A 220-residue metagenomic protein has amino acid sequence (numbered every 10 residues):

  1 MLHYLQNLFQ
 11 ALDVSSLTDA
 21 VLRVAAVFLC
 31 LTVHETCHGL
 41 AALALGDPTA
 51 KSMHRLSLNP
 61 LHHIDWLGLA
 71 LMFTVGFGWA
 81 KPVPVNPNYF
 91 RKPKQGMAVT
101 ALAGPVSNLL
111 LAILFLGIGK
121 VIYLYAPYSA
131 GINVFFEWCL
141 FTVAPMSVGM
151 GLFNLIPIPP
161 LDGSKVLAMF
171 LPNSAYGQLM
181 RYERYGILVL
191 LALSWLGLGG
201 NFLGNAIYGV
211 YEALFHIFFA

Functional and structural regions predicted by a protein language model:
M1-A220: Hydrophobic transmembrane alpha-helices and their immediate loop junctions in multi-pass integral membrane proteins
